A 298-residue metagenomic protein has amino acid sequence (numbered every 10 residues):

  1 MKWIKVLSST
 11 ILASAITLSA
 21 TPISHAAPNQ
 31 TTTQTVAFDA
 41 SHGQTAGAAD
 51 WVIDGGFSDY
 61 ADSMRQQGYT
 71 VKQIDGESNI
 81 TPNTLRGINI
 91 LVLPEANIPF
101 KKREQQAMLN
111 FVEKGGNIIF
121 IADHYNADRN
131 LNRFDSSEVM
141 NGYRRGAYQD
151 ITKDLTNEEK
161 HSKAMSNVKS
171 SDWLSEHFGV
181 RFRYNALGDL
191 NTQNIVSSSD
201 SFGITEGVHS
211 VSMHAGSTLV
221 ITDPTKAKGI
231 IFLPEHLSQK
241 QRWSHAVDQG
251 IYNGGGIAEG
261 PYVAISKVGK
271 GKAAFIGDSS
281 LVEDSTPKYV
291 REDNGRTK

Functional and structural regions predicted by a protein language model:
K2-H25: Sec-dependent N-terminal signal peptides of Gram-positive bacterial secreted proteins and lipoproteins
H25-G87, D123-H124, M140, D154 (+4 more regions): Aromatic-Pro/Gly-enriched surface loop or interdomain linker that acts as a lid/target-recognition segment
A27-Q44, K240-K298: Extracellular ligand-binding/catalytic regions of CAZymes and related secreted enzymes and adhesion modules
A37, K72-Q73, I90-P94, N117-A122 (+1 more regions): Structural recognition of the beta-strand scaffold that forms the well-ordered cores of secreted hydrolase catalytic
H42-T45, E77-I80, V92, A96-F100 (+5 more regions): Solvent-exposed loop/turn segments at secondary-structure junctions within structured extracellular/periplasmic domains
A49, D135-E159, K163, S198 (+2 more regions): Surface-exposed intrinsically disordered loops and tails
P99-S201: A glycine-rich, often tryptophan-bearing local segment used as a flexible ligand/cofactor-contacting loop or short
D172, E176-G277: Catalytic beta-strand/loop cores that center a nucleophilic Ser/Cys/Thr and support acyl-enzyme chemistry
